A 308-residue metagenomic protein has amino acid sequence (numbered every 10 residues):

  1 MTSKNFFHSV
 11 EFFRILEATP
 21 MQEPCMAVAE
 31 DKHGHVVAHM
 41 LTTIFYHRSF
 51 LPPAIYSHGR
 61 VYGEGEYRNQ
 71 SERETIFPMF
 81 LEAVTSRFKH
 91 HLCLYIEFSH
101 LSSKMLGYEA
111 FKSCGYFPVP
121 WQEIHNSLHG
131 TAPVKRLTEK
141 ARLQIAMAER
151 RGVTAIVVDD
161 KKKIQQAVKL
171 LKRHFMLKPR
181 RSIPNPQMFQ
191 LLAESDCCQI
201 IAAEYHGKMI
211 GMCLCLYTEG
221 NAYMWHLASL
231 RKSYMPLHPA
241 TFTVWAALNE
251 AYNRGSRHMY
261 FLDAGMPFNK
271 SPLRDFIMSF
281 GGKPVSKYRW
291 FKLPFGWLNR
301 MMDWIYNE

Functional and structural regions predicted by a protein language model:
M1-S49, H100-H125, A132-P236: A conserved beta-strand-loop-helix scaffold within acyl/acetyltransferase catalytic domains
V28, M40, Y46, Y62-Y67 (+2 more regions): Aromatic (often tryptophan-rich) hydrophobic motifs at membrane interfaces
P52-E64, P118-H125: Acyl/amide activation-and-transfer machinery of modular secondary-metabolite enzymes
I55-L101, M105: A gly/proline- and charged-residue-enriched helix-loop-helix capping module
Y95-F98, I156-V157, M259-L262: Short catalytic-loop micro-motif centered on adjacent basic/acidic residues
Y108-E109, V168-L170, S271-R274, W297-M301: Short secondary-structure transition/capping segments
N126-G130, L293-E308: C-terminal "cap" of GNAT-fold acetyltransferases
